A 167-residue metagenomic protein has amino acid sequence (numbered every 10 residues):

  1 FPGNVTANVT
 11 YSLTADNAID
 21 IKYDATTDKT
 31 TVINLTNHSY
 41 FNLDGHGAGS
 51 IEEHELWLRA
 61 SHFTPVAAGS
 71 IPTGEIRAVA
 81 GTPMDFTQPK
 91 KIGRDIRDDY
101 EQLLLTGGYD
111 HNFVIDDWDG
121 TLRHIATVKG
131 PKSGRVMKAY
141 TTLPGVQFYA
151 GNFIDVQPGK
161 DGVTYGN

Functional and structural regions predicted by a protein language model:
F1-N167: An exposed, glycine/acidic-rich loop-and-rim segment of catalytic or binding clefts
